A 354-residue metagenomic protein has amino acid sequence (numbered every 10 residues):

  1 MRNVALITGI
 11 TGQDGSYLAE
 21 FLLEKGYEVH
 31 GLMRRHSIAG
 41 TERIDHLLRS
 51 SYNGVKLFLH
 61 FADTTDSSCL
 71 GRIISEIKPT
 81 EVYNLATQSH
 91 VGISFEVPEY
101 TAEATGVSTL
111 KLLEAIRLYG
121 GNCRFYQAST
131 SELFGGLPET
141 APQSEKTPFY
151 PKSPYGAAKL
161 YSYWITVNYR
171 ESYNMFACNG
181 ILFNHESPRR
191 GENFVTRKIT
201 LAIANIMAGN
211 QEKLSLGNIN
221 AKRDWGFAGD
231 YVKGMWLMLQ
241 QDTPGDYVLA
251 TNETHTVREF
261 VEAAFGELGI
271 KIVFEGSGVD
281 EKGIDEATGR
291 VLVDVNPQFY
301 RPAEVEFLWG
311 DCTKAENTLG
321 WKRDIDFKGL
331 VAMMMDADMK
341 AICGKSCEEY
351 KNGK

Functional and structural regions predicted by a protein language model:
M1-H185, G229, M235, L239 (+2 more regions): N-terminal Rossmann-like NAD(P)+-binding domain of SDR-like oxidoreductases, especially those catalyzing
E24, G31, A39, A62 (+1 more regions): C-terminal substrate-binding subdomain of Rossmann-fold SDR/epimerase-dehydratase oxidoreductases
